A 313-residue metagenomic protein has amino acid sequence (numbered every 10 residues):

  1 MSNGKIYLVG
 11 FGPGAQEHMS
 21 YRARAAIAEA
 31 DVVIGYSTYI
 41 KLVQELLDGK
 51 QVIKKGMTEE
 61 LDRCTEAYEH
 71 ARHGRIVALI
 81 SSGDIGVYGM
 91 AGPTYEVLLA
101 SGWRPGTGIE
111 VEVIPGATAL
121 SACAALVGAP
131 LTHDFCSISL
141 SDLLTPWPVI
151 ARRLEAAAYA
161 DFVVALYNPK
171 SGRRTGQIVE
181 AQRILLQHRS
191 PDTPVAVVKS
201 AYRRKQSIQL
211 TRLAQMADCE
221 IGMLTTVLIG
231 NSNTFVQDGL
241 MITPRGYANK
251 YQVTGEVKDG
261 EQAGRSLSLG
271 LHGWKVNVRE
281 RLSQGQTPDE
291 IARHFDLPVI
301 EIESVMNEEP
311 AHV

Functional and structural regions predicted by a protein language model:
M1-V111, A217, E256-S268, H272 (+2 more regions): Class I S-adenosyl-L-methionine
I6, Y159-L269: A contiguous loop/helix-start segment that scaffolds small-molecule binding in enzyme catalytic cores
G10, L79-S82, I114, I138-S141 (+3 more regions): Short beta-strand segments
A15, G83-Y88, A117-A119, S171-R174 (+1 more regions): Gly/Ser/Thr-rich loops at beta-strand to alpha-helix junctions that form or flank small-molecule/cofactor-binding
A15, Y21, M90-V163: Class I SAM-dependent methyltransferase SAM-binding "motif I" and its flanking Rossmann-like core
G270-Q286, I300: Short, amphipathic alpha-helical "recognition" segments used to contact nucleic acids or chromatin
E290-R293: Short alpha-helical "recognition helix" segments of helix-turn-helix
F295, M306: DNA major-groove recognition helix of helix-turn-helix
